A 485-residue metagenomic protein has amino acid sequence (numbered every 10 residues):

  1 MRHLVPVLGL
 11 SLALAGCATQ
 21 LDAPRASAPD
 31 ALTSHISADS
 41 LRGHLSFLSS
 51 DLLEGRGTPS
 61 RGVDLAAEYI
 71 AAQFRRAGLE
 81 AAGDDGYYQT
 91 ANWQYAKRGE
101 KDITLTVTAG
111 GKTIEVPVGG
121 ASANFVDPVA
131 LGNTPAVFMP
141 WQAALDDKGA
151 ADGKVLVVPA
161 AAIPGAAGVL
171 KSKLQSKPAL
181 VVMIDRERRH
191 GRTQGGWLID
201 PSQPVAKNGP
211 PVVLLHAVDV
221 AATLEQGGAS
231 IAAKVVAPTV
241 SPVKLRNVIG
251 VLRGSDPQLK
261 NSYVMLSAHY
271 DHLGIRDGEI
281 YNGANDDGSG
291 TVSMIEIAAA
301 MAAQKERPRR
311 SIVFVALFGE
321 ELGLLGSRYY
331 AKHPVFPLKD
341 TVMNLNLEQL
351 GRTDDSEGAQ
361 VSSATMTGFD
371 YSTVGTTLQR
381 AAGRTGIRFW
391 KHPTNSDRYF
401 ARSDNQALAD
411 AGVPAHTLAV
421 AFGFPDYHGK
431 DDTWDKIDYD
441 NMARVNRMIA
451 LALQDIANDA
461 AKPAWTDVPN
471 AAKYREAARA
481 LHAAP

Functional and structural regions predicted by a protein language model:
C17-A82, R253, N261-Y263, T466 (+1 more regions): N-terminal hydrophobic or amphipathic helices/low-complexity stretches enriched in small/hydrophobic/Pro/Gly
S37, K112-P211: Extracellular/luminal Protease-associated
E54-V155: Noncatalytic luminal/extracellular "stalk/propeptide" segments of secretory-pathway proteins
S122-D146, I199-G283, A299, A303-R309: Soluble metallo-hydrolase cores and metallopeptidase-like ectodomains found primarily in the secretory/periplasmic
A299, P425-P485: His/Asp/Glu-rich mid-to-C-terminal helical/loop segments that flank catalytic regions of hydrolases
A300-L325: Short helix-loop-beta-strand segments that form the rim/entrance of peptidase-like active sites
L317-T417: Metal-dependent peptidase/peptidase-like ectodomains
N395-V445: Zn-dependent metallopeptidase/amidohydrolase metal-coordination segment
